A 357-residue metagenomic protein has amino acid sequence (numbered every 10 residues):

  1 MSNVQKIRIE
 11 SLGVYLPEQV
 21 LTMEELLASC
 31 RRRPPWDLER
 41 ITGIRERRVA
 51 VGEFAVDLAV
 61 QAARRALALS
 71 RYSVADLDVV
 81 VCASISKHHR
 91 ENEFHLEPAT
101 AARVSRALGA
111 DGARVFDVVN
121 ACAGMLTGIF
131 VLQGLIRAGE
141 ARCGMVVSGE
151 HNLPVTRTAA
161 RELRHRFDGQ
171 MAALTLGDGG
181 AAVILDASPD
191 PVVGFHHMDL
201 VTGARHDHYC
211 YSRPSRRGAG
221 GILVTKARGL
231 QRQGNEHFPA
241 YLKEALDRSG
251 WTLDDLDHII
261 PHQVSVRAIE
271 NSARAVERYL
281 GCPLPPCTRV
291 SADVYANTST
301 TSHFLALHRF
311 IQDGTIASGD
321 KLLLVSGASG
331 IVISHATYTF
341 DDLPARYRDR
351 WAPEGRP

Functional and structural regions predicted by a protein language model:
M1-G52, E162-R232, G327, T337-P357: Condensing-enzyme catalytic core mediating Claisen C-C bond formation in acyl metabolism
I9, A55-V115, L253-E270: Conserved beta-ketoacyl condensing-enzyme motif
P34, A55-S70, T100-A101, Q233-S249 (+1 more regions): Short, well-ordered amphipathic alpha-helical segments that serve as non-catalytic structural scaffolds within diverse
T42-Q61, F116-A123, A172-L174, A219-A240 (+2 more regions): Active-site pocket-shaping loop/turn-to-helix segments
T42-R45, S84-K87, R106-V118, E162-D168 (+1 more regions): Glycine/charged-rich beta-loop-alpha catalytic/anionic-binding loops adjacent to active sites
V60, S86-E97, V118-R137, N235 (+1 more regions): Claisen-condensing/thiolase-fold acyl-transfer catalytic domains that form or cleave C-C bonds in fatty acid
A83, V119, G144-E150, L185 (+1 more regions): Short beta-strand segments
R90-T100, G149-R166, D199-R216, V266-R274 (+1 more regions): Active-site-adjacent elements of ketosynthase-type condensing enzymes
